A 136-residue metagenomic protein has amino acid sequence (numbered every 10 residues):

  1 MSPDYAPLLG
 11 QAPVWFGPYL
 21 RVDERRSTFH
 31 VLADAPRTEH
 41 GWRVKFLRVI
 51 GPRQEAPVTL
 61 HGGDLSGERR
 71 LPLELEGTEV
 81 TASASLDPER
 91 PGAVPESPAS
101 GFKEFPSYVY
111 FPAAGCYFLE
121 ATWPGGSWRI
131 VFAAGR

Functional and structural regions predicted by a protein language model:
M1-P112, C116, T122-W123, S127-R136: Contiguous segments within soluble domain cores/interaction surfaces
